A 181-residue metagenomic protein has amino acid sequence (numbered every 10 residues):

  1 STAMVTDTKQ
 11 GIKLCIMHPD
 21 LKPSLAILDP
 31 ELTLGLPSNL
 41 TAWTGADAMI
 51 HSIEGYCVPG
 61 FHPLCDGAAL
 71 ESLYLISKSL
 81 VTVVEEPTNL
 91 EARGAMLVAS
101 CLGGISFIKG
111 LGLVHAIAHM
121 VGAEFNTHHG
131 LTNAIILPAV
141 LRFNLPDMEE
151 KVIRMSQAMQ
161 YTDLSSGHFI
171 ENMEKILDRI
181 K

Functional and structural regions predicted by a protein language model:
T2-K109: Carboxylate- and glycine-rich phosphate/diphosphate-binding segment that chelates Mg2+/Mn2+
G45, A68, S72, A92-A95 (+5 more regions): Residue-level detector of well-ordered alpha-helical segments, enriched for hydrophobic/aromatic packing positions
A48, S52, L75, S79 (+5 more regions): A general alpha-helix detector
I50-Y56, F61, M120, E124 (+2 more regions): Glycine-rich flexible loops
C101-N133: Glycine-rich phosphate/pyrophosphate-binding beta-alpha loops
E124-K181: Gly/Pro-rich interdomain helix-loop hinge
